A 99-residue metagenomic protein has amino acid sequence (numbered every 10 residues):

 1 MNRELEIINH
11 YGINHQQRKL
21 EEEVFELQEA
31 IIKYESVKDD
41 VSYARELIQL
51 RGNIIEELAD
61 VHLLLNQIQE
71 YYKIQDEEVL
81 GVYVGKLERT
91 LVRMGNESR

Functional and structural regions predicted by a protein language model:
M1-R99: Flexible "arm" and connector segments at domain edges
